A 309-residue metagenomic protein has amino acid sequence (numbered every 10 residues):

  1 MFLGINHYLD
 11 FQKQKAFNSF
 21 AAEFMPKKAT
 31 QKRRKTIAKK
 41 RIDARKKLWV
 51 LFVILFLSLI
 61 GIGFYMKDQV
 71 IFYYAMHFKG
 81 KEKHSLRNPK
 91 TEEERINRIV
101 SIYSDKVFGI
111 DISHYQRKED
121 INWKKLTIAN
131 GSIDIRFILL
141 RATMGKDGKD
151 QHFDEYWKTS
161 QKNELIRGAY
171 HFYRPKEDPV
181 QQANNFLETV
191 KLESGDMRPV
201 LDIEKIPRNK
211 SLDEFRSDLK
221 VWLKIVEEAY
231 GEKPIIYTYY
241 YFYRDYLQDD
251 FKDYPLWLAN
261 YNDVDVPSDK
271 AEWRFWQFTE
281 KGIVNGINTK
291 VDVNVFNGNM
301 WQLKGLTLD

Functional and structural regions predicted by a protein language model:
M1-I37: N-terminal targeting leaders characterized by basic, low-complexity, disordered sequences that direct proteins
P26, K79-Q116, I121, F251-D309: Functionally critical loop-and-helix segments that line ligand-binding/catalytic clefts of soluble enzyme domains
R34-L57, F64: N-terminal Sec-pathway targeting helices
L59-H77: Membrane-interface motif at the C-terminal end of an N-terminal transmembrane signal
E94-I121, N130-L219, E227-A229: Substrate-binding cleft of extracellular glycoside hydrolase catalytic domains
L126: ATP-dependent carboxylate-activation loops
D147, K176, Y243, D265 (+1 more regions): Flexible, glycine-rich phosphate/dinucleotide-binding loops and adjacent beta-alpha linkers at cofactor/substrate
R198-K270: Catalytic domains of cell-wall/extracellular-matrix polysaccharide-remodeling enzymes, centered on de-N-acetylation
